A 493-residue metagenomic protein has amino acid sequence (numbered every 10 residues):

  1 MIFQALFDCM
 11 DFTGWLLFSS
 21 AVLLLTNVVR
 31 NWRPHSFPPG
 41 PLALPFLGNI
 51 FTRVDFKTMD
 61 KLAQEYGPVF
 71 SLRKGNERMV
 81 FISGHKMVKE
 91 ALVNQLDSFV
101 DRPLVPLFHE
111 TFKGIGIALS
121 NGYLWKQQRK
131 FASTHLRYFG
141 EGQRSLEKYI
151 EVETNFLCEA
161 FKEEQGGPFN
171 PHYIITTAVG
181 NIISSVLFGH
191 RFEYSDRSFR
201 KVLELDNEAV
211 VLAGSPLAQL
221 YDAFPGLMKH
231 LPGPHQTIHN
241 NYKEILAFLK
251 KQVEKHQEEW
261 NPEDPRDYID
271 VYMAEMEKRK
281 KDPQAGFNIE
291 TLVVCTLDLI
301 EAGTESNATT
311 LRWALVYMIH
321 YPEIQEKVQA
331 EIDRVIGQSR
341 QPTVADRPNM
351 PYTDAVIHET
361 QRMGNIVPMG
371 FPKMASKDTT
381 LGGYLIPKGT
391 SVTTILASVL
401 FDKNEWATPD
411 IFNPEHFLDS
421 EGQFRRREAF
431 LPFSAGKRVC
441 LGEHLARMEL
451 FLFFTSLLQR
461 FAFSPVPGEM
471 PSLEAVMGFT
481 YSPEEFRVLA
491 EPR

Functional and structural regions predicted by a protein language model:
M1-D11, L16, D270-A274, A462 (+1 more regions): C-terminal helix/juxtamembrane-tail motif
M1-P34, N181: Terminal signal-anchor or tail-anchor transmembrane helices that tether membrane-associated enzymes to cellular
P34-Y149, N170-P171, I175-S185, S198-G226: Cytochrome P450 substrate-recognition site 1
G48-G67, E244-A247, Q341-G383, K403 (+1 more regions): Conserved cytochrome P450 K-helix E-x-x-R motif and the immediately C-terminal K′/meander segment
D101-H109, Q143-L311, K327, A345: Cytochrome P450 heme-thiolate monooxygenase catalytic core
L297, G382, S420-L450, E474-M477: Cytochrome P450 heme-thiolate "Cys pocket" and heme-binding signature region
P322-I324, E443-Y481: Cytochrome P450 heme-binding "Cys pocket" and the immediately downstream C-terminal segment
G364, T394-G422: Conserved cytochrome P450 K-helix/beta-meander segment immediately N-terminal to the heme-binding cysteine loop
